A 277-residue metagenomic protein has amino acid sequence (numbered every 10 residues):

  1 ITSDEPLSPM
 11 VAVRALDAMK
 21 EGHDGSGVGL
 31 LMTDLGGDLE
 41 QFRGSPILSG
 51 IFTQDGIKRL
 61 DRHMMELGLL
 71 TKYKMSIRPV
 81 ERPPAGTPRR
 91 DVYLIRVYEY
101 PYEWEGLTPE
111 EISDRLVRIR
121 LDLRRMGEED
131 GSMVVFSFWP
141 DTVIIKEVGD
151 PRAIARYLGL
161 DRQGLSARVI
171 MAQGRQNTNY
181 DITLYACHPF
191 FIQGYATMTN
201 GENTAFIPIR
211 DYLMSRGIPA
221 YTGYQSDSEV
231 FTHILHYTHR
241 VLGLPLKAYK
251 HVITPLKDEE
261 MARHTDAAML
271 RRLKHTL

Functional and structural regions predicted by a protein language model:
I1-L277: Conserved short alpha-helical segments that host acidic/polar catalytic motifs at enzyme active sites
